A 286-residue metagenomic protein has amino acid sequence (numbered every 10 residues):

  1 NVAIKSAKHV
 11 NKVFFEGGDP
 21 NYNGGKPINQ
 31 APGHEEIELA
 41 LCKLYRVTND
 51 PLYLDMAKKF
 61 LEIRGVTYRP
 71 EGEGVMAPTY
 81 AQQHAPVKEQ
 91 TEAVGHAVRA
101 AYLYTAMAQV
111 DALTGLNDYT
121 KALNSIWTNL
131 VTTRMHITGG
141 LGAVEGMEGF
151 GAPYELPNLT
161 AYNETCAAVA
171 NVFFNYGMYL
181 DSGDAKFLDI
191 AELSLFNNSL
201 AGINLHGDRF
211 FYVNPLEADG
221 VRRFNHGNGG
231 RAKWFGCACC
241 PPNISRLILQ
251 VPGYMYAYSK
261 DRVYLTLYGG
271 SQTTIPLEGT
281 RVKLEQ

Functional and structural regions predicted by a protein language model:
N1-Q286: Glycan-recognition and catalytic cores of secretory/periplasmic carbohydrate-active enzymes
